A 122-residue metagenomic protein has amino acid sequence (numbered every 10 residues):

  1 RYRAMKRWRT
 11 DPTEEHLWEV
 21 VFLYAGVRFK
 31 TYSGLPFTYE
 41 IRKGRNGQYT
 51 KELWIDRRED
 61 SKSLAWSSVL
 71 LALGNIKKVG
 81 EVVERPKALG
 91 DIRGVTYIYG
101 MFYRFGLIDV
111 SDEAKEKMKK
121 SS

Functional and structural regions predicted by a protein language model:
R1-S122: Intrinsically disordered, charged low-complexity linkers and terminal tails that flank or connect structured domains
